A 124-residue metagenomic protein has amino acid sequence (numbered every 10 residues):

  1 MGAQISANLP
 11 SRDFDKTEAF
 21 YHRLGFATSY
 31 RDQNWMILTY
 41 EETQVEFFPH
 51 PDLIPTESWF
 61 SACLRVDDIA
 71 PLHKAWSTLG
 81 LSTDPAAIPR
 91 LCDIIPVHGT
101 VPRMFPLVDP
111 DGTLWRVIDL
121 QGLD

Functional and structural regions predicted by a protein language model:
M1-A3, I54-W59, H98-G99: Short glycine-enriched loop/turn motifs at secondary-structure junctions
M1-D15, A62, I118-D124: N-terminal beta-strand motif that seeds the catalytic metal site of vicinal oxygen chelate
I5, L24, D32-N34, F60 (+1 more regions): Residue-level marker for the onset of beta-strands and adjacent loop->beta junctions in well-ordered domains
T17-H22, G112: Conserved active-site tyrosine of GNAT-family acetyltransferases
L24-S29, G80-L81: Conserved acetyl-CoA-binding loop of GNAT-fold acetyltransferases
T28-V66, L114-D119: Conserved short beta-strand elements that form part of the metal-binding/catalytic scaffold of enzyme active sites
A62-D111: Vicinal oxygen chelate
P106-D111, R116-G122: C-terminal regulatory/oligomerization modules of transcriptional regulators
